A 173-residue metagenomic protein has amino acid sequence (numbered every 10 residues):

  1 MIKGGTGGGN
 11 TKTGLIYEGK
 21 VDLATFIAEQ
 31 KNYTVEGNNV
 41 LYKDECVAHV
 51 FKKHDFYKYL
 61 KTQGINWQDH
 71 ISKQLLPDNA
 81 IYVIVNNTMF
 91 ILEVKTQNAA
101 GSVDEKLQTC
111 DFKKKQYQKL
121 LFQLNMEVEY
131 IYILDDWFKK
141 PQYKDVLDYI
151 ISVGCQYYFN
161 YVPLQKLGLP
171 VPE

Functional and structural regions predicted by a protein language model:
M1-N32, V40: Nuclease catalytic cores
N32-Y33, C155: Short phosphate-binding/catalytic loops that engage adenosine nucleotides
Y33-V85: Active-site metal-binding core of divalent-cation-utilizing nuclease and nuclease-like domains
Y59-T62, E93, V171-E173: Short glycine/proline-rich turn/loop motifs
N79-Q97: Conserved catalytic cores of phosphodiester-cleaving nucleases, focusing on short active-site segments
E93-L107, I133-W137: Short beta-strand-loop-alpha-helix junction that forms the active-site gateway of nucleic-acid-processing nucleases
V103-F122: Short, charged, amphipathic alpha-helix that recurs within catalytic cores of restriction-modification and other
F122-E173: Domain-level recognition of nuclease-like catalytic cores that cleave nucleotide substrates
